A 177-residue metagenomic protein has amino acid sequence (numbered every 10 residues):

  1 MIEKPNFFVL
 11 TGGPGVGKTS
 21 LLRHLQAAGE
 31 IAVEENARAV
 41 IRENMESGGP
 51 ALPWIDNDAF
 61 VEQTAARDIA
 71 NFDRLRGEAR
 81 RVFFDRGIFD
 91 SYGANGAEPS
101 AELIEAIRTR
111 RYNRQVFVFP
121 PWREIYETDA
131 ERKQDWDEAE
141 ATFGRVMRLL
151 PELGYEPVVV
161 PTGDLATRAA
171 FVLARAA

Functional and structural regions predicted by a protein language model:
M1-P5: Phosphate-binding P-loop
L10: Hydrophobic anchor at the beta1->P-loop junction of P-loop NTPases
P14: The conserved Walker
G17: Conserved glycine(s) of the Walker
S20: Conserved Walker
R23-R67: Conserved substrate/cofactor phosphate-moiety recognition/catalytic segment in nucleotide-dependent phosphotransferases
V61-R111, Y126: Glycine-rich phosphate-binding loop used to anchor ATP phosphates in small-molecule kinases, encompassing both
P99-D164: A glycine- and Lys/Arg-enriched "phosphate-lid" helix/loop adjacent to the NTP-binding pocket of small-molecule kinases
